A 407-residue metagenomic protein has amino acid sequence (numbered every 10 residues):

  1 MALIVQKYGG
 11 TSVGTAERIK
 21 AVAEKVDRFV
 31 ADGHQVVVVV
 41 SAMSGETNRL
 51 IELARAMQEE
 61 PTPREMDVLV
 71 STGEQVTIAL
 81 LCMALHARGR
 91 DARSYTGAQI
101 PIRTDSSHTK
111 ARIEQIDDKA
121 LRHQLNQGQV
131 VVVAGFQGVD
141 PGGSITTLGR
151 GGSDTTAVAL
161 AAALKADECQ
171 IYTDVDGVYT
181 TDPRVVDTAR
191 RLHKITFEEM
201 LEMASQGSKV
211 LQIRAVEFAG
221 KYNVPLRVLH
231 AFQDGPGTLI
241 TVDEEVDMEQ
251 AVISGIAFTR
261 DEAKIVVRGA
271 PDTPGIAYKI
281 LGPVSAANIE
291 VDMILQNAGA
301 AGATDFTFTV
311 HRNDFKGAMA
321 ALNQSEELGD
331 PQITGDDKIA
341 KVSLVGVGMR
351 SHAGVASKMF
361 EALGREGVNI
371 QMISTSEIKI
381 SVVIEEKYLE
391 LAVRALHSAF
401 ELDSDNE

Functional and structural regions predicted by a protein language model:
M1-V216, N297, T309, V383-E385 (+2 more regions): Nucleotide/pyrophosphate-binding catalytic subdomain
A23, D27-V30, A162, G220 (+4 more regions): A structural alpha-helix within SAM-dependent methyltransferase catalytic domains
D32, R88, Y222, A287 (+1 more regions): Conserved dinucleotide-binding and phosphotransfer motif residues
M43, V175-G177, Y222-L226, H230-G235 (+4 more regions): Glycine-rich beta-alpha junction loops
M57, G237-E407: A conserved regulatory-domain signal marking ACT and ACT-like small-molecule sensing domains and adjacent regulatory
A134, L192, E202-D261: Phosphate/diphosphate-binding glycine-rich loops and adjacent basic-rich segments that engage nucleotide
E168-Y172, L226-V228, D292, M372: Short hydrophobic alpha-helical runs that function as membrane-insertion/retention elements
